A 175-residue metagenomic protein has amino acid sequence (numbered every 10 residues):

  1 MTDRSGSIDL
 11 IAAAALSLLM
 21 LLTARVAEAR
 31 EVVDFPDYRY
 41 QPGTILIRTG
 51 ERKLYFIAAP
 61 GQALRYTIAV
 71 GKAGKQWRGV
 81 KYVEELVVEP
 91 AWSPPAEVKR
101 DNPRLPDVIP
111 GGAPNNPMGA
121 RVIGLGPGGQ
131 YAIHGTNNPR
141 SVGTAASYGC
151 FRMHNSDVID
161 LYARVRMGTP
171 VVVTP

Functional and structural regions predicted by a protein language model:
T2-A14: Bacterial N-terminal signal peptides that target proteins for export
A12-L22: Bacterial N-terminal signal peptides
T23-A29: Sec/Tat signal peptide C-region and signal peptidase I cleavage site
A29-R48: Short N-terminal segments immediately surrounding and downstream of signal-peptide cleavage
E31, Y40, P60, R65 (+2 more regions): Exported/periplasmic cell-wall-interacting domains
